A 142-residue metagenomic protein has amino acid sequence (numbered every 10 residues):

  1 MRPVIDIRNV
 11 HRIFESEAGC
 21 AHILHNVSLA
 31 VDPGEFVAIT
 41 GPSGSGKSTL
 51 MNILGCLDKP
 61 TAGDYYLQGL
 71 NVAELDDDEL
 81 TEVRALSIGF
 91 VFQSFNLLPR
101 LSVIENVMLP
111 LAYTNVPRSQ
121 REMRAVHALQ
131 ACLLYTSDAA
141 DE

Functional and structural regions predicted by a protein language model:
M1-V4, I13-N26: A short, flexible loop at the N-terminus of ABC-type nucleotide-binding domains that lies
A18-A21, V72-G89, S119: ABC ATPase NBD coupling module
T40-P42: The feature captures the beta-strand-to-loop junction immediately N-terminal to the Walker
G55: Helix-to-loop junction immediately C-terminal to a conserved catalytic motif
G63-N71: Conserved ABC transporter NBD signature motif
L70-N71, S119-L134: Conserved ABC ATPase "signature" region
L101-P110: Short coil-to-helix segment of the ABC ATPase nucleotide-binding domain corresponding to the Q-loop/switch region
Y135-D141: Conserved small/polar residues in nucleotide/adenosyl-binding loops
